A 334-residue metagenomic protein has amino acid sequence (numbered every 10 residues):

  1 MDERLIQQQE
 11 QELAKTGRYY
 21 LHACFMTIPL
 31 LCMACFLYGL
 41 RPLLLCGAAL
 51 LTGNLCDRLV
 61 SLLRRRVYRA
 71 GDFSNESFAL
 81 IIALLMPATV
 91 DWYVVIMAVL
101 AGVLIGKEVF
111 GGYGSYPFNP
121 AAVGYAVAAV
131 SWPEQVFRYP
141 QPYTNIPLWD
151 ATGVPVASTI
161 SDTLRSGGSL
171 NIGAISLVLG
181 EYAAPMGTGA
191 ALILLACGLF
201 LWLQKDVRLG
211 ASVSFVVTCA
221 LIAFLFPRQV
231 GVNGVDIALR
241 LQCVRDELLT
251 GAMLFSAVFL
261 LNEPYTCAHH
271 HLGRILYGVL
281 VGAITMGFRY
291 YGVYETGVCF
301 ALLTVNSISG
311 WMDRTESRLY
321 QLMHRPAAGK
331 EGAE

Functional and structural regions predicted by a protein language model:
M1-S61, R325, G329-E334: N-terminal signal-anchor module of multipass membrane proteins
R4-Q7, L55-V67, V103-G114, A196-K205 (+1 more regions): C-terminal ends of transmembrane helices
M26-M33, G53, D57, N75-L84 (+5 more regions): Hydrophobic, membrane-inserted alpha-helices
G39-L51, T89-M97, E181-A191, L239-M253: Structural signature of hydrophobic alpha-helical transmembrane segments
L51-L59, L100-F110, Y125-V130, T218-A223 (+2 more regions): Alpha-helical transmembrane segments and their membrane-interface exit regions
G71-N75, L80-D150: Membrane-interface helix-loop-helix junctions at boundaries between adjacent transmembrane segments
S115-L195: Long hydrophobic alpha-helical segments that form multi-pass transmembrane helix bundles in integral membrane proteins
P117-A121, R245-M253, R274, G292-V305: Loop-to-transmembrane alpha-helix initiation sites
